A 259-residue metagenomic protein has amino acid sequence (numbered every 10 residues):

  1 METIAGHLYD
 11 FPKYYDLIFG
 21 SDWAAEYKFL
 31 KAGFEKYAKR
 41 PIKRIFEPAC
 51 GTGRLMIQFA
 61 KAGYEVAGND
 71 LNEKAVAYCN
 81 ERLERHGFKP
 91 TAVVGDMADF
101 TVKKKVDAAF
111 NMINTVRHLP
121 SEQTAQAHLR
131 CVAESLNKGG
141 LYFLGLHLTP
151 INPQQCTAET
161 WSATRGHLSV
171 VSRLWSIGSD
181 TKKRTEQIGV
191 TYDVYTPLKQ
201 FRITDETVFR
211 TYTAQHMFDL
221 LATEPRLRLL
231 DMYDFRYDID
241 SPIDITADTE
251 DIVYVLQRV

Functional and structural regions predicted by a protein language model:
M1-K43: Conserved class I S-adenosyl-L-methionine
F46-G53: Class I SAM-dependent methyltransferase "Motif I" SAM/SAH-binding loop
R54-D99: Class I SAM-dependent methyltransferase SAM/SAH-binding core
T101-A108: A short acidic, Gly/Pro-enriched loop at the edge of an enzyme's catalytic core that lines a small-molecule cofactor
F110-M112: A conserved beta-strand element that flanks and buttresses the S-adenosyl-L-methionine
Q126-K138: A short glycine-rich, Lys/Arg-flanked "PGG" loop and its adjoining helix->strand segment in the class I
F143-D219: SAM-dependent methyltransferase
V208-V259: C-terminal lobe and adjacent flexible extensions of AdoMet/dcAdoMet transferase-like proteins
